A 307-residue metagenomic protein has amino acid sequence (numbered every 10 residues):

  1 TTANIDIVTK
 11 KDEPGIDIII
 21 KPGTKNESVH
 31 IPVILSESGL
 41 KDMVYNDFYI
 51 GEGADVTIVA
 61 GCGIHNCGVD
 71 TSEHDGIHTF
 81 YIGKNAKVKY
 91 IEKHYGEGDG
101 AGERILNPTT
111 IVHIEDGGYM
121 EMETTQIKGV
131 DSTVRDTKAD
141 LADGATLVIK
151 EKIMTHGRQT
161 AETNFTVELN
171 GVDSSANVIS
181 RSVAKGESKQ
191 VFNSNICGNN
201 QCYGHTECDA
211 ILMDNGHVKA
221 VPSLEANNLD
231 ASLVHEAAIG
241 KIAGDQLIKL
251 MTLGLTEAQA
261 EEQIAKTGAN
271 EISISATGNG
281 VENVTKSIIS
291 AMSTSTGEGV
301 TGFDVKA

Functional and structural regions predicted by a protein language model:
T2-E257, K266-A269: Conserved beta-strand/loop scaffold segments within soluble protein domains that form the structured core and edges
D131, E262-G280: Short amphipathic alpha-helical segments at helix boundaries and their inter-helical linkers
L250, I274-A307: Type III/flagellar secretion export determinants
T256-Q259, Q263, T301, V305: Short, intrinsically disordered, charge-balanced linker/junction segments flanking boundaries in proteins
